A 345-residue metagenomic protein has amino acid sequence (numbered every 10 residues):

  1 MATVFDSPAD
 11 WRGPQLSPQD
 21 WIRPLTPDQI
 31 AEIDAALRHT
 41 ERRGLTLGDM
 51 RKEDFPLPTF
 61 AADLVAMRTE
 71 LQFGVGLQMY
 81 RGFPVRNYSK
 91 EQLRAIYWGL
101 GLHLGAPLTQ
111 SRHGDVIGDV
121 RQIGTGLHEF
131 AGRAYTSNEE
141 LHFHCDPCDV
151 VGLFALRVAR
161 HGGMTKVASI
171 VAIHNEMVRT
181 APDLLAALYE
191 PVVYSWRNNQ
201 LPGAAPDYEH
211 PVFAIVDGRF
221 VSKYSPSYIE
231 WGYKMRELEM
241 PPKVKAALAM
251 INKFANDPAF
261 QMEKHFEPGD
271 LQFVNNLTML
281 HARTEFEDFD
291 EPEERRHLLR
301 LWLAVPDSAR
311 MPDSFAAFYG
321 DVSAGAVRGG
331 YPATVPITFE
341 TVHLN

Functional and structural regions predicted by a protein language model:
M1-M67, Q72-Q78, G82-N87, L104 (+2 more regions): Active-site environment of non-heme Fe oxygenases that use a 2-His-1-carboxylate facial triad
E91-W98, V167-S169: "Short basic amphipathic alpha-helical interaction patches in structured regions
Y97-L108: A short alpha->loop->secondary-structure connector
